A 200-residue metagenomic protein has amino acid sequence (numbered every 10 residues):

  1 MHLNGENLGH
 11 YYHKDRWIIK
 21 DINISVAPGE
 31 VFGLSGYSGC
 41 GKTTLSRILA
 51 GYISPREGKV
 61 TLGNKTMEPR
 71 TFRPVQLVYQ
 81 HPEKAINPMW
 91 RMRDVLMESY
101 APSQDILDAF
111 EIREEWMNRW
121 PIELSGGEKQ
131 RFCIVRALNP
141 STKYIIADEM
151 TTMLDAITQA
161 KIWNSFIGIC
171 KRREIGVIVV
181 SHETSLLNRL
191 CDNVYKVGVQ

Functional and structural regions predicted by a protein language model:
M1-G5, G9-D21: A short, flexible loop at the N-terminus of ABC-type nucleotide-binding domains that lies
S35-Y37: The feature captures the beta-strand-to-loop junction immediately N-terminal to the Walker
A50: Helix-to-loop junction immediately C-terminal to a conserved catalytic motif
G58-T71: Conserved ABC transporter NBD signature motif
H81, P88-S103: Q-loop/switch helix immediately C-terminal to the Walker
W120-L124, E128: Conserved ABC ATPase signature
V180-H182: H-loop/switch region of ABC-family ATPase nucleotide-binding domains
